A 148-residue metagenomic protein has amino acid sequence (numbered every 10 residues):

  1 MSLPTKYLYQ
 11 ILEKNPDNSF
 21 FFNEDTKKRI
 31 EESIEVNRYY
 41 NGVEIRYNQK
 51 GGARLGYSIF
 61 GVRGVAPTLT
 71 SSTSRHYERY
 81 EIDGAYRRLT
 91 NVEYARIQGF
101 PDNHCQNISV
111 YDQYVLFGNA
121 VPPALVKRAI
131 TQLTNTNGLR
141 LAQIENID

Functional and structural regions predicted by a protein language model:
M1-Q10: A conserved active-site cap/scaffold subdomain adjacent to cofactor or substrate pockets
I11-D148: C-terminal target-recognition/interaction regions appended to catalytic cores
